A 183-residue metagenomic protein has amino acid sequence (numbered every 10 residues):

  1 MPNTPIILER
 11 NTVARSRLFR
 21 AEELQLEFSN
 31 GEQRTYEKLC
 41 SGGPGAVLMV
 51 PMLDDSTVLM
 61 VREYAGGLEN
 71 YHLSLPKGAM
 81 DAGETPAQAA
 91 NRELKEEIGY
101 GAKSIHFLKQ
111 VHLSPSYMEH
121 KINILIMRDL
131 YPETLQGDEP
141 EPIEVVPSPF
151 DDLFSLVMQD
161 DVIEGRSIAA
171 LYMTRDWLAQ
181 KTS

Functional and structural regions predicted by a protein language model:
M1-S16: Extreme N-terminal tail/first-helix region
P2-T4, L39, L48-R92: Conserved Nudix-box catalytic region and its N-terminal flanking loop in Nudix hydrolases and closely related
R10-V13, L39, Q110-S114: Short, solvent-exposed loop/turn elements at beta->coil junctions and helix N-caps that rim active or binding pockets
V13-L48, D54: Acidic, metal-coordinating catalytic segment for phosphate/diphosphate chemistry, firing primarily on the Nudix
A21, T35-Y36, V61, L75 (+2 more regions): Hydrophobic residues on conserved beta-strands that form the core of alpha/beta folds
G45-L48, L53, M80-R166: Unchanged
S155-S183: Long hydrophobic alpha-helical segments typical of transmembrane helices together with their membrane-interfacial
